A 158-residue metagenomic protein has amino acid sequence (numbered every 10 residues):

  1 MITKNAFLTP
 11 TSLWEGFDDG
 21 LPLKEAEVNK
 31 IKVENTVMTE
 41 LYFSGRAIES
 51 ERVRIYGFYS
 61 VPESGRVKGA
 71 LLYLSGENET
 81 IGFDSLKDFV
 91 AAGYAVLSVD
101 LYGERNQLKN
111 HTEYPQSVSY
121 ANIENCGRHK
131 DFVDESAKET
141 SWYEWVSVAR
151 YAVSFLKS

Functional and structural regions predicted by a protein language model:
M1-L21: N-terminal presequences and immediately downstream first alpha-helices
G16-R66: N-terminal cap/lid segment of alpha/beta-hydrolase-fold proteins
G45, G76, L101: Active-site donor-binding loop signature of nucleotide-sugar glycosyltransferases
Y56-Y59, V67-G76, K87, V96: Short beta-strand element of the alpha/beta-hydrolase
E79-T80, E104: Active-site loop signature of alpha/beta-hydrolase-fold enzymes
F83: Sequence context surrounding c-type heme c attachment/ligation sites in exported
K87-S147: Cap/lid segment of the alpha/beta-hydrolase catalytic domain
E135, S147-S158: Conserved acidic catalytic loop of the alpha/beta-hydrolase fold
